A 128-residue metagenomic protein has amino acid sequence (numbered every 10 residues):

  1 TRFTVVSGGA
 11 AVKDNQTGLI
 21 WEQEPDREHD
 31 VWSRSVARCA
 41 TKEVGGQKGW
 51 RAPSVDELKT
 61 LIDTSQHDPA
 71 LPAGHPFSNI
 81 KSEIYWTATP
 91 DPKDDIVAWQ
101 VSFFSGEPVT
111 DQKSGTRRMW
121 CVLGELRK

Functional and structural regions predicted by a protein language model:
T1-R51, V55-K128: Glycine-aromatic-enriched surface loops/turns that form tight recognition elements
